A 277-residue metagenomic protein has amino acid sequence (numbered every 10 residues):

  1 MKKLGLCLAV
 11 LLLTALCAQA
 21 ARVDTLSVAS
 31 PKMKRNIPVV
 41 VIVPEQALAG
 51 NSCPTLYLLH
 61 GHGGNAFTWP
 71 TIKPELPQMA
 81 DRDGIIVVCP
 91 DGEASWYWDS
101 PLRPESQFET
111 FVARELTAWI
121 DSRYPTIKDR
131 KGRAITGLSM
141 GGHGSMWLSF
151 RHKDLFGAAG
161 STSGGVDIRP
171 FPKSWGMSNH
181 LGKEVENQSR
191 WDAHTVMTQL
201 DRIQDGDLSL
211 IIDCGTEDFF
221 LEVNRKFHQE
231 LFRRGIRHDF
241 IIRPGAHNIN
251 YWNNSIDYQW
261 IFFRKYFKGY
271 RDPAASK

Functional and structural regions predicted by a protein language model:
M1-G5: Positively charged n-region of N-terminal signal peptides that target proteins for export
C7-A15: Bacterial N-terminal signal peptides
A20-K277: Non-catalytic cap/lid and distal C-terminal segments of serine-dependent acyl enzymes
